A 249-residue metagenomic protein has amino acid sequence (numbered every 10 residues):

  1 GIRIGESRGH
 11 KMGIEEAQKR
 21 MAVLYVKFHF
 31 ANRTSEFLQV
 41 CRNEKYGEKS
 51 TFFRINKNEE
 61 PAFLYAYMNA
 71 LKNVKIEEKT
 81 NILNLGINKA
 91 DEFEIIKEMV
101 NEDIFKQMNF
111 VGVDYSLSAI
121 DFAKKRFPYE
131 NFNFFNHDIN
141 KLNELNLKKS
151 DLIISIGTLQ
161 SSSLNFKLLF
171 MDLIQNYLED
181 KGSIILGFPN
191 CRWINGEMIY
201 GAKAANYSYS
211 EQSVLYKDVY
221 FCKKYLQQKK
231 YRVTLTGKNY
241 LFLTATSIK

Functional and structural regions predicted by a protein language model:
G9-I76: Class I SAM-dependent methyltransferase Rossmann-like catalytic core, especially the SAM/SAH-binding loop
E78-K89: Conserved class I S-adenosyl-L-methionine
K89-F105: Conserved SAM-binding loop of SAM-dependent methyltransferases across substrates and taxa, primarily the Class I
S116-L117: Conserved SAM/SAH-binding beta-strand->alpha-helix loop
E144-I153: A short acidic, Gly/Pro-enriched loop at the edge of an enzyme's catalytic core that lines a small-molecule cofactor
S161-L173: A short, conserved alpha-helix within the catalytic core of class I
K181-N190: Conserved beta-strand signature within the Rossmann-like core of class I S-adenosyl-L-methionine
E197-K223: Conserved Class I S-adenosyl-L-methionine
